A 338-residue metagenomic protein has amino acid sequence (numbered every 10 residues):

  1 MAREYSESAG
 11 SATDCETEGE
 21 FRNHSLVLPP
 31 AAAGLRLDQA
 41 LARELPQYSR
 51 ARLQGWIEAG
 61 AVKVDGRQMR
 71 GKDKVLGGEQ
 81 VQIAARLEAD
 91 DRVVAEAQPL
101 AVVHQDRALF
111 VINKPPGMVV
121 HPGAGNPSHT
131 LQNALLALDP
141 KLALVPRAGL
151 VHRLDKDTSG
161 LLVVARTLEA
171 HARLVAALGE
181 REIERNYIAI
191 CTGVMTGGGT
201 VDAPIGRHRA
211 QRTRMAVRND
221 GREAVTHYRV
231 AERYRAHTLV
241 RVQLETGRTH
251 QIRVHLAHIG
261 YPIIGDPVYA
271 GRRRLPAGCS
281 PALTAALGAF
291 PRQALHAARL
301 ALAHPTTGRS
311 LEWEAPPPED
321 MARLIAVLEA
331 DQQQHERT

Functional and structural regions predicted by a protein language model:
M1-T338: RNA pseudouridine synthases
